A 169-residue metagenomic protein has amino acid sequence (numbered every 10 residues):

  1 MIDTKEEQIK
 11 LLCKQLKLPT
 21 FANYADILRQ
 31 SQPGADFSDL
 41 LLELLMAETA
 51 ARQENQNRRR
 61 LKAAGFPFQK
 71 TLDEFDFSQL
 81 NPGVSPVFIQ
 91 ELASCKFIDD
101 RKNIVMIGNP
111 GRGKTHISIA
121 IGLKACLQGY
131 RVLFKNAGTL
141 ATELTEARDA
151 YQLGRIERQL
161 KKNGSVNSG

Functional and structural regions predicted by a protein language model:
M1-Q8: Intrinsically disordered, low-complexity and often Lys/Arg-enriched segments
K14-Q69: Interdomain "pre-motor" coupling segment immediately N-terminal to P-loop NTPase/helicase cores
Y24-L28, E74, N103: Short hinge/gating elements
I27-S31, S78, A147: Alpha-helix C-capping/helix-to-loop hinge sites
F75-E91: N-terminal pre-P-loop "Q-motif" helix
P86-N163: Conserved P-loop
S165-G169: Conserved AAA+/SF3 P-loop NTPase catalytic/coupling segment centered on the Walker-B
